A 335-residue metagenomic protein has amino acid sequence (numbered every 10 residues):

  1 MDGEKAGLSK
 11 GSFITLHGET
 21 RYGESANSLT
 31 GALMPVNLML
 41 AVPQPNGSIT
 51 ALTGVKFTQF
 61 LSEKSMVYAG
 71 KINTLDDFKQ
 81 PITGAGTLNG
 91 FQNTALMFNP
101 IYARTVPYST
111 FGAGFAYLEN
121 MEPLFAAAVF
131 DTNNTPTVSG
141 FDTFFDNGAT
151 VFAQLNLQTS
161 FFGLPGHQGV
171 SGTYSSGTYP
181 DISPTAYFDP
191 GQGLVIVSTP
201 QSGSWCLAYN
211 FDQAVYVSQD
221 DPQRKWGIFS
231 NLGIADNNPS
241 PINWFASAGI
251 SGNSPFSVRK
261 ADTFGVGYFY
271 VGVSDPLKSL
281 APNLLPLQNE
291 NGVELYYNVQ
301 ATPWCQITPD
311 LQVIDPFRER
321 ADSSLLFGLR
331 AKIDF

Functional and structural regions predicted by a protein language model:
M1, G54, G112-G114, F152-Q154 (+4 more regions): Membrane-embedded beta-strand positions in outer-membrane beta-barrel channels/transporters
D2-T132, S240-S279: Outer membrane beta-barrel
E19-R21, I72-T74, F130-T132, S171-G177 (+5 more regions): Outer-membrane beta-barrel pore domains and translocons
P45-G47, A103-T105, D142-N147, T199-G203 (+3 more regions): Replace "Gram-negative outer membrane beta-barrel proteins" with "bacterial and organellar outer membrane beta-barrel
K64-V67, M121-A127, F161-Q168, S218-D220 (+2 more regions): Repeated loop/turn-to-beta-strand initiation elements of outer-membrane beta-barrel proteins
E122-P180: Loop-centered beta-sheet repeat module
S160-P190, L194-S279, L295: Detector for outer-membrane/organellar transmembrane beta-barrel domains, recognizing the amphipathic beta-strand
S323-F335: Outer-membrane beta-barrel "beta-signal"
